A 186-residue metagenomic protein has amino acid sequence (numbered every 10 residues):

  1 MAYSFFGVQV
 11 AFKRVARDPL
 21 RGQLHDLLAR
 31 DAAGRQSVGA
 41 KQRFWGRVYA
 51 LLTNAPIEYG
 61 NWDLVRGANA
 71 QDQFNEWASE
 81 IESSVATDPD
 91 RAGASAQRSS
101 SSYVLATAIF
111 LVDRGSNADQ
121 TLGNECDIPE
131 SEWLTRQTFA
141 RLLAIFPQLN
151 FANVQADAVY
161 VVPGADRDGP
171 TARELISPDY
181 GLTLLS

Functional and structural regions predicted by a protein language model:
M1-V65: N-terminal topogenic membrane-targeting module
V10-F12, S79-S186: Membrane-proximal, solvent-exposed terminal domains/tails of membrane-associated proteins
P19-L20, A70-Q71, R167-R173: Short, solvent-exposed polar/charged micro-motifs at secondary-structure junctions
Q23, L27, V48, W77-E80 (+1 more regions): Residues that form generic nucleotide/phosphate-binding pockets
A33-S37, N69-A70, A78, D127: Alpha-helix capping and helix-coil boundary motifs
G46, R66-G67, G164, D168: Charge-rich, low-complexity amphipathic helices in intrinsically disordered tails/linkers adjacent to domains
I57-A86: Long, folded non-catalytic interaction modules
